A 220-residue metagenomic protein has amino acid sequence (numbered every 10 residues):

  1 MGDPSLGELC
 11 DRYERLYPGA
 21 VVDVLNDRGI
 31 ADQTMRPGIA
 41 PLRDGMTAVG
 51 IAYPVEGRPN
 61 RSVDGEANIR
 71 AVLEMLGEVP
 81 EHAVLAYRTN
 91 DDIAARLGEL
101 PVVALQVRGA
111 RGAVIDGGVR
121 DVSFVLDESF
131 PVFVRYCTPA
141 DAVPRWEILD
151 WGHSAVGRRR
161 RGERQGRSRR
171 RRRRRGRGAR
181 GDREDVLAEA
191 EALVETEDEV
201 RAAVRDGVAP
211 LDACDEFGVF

Functional and structural regions predicted by a protein language model:
M1-R164, R177-P210, D215-F220: Feature captures the catalytic cores and cofactor-binding loops of soluble hydro-lyases/lyases that act on carboxylate
